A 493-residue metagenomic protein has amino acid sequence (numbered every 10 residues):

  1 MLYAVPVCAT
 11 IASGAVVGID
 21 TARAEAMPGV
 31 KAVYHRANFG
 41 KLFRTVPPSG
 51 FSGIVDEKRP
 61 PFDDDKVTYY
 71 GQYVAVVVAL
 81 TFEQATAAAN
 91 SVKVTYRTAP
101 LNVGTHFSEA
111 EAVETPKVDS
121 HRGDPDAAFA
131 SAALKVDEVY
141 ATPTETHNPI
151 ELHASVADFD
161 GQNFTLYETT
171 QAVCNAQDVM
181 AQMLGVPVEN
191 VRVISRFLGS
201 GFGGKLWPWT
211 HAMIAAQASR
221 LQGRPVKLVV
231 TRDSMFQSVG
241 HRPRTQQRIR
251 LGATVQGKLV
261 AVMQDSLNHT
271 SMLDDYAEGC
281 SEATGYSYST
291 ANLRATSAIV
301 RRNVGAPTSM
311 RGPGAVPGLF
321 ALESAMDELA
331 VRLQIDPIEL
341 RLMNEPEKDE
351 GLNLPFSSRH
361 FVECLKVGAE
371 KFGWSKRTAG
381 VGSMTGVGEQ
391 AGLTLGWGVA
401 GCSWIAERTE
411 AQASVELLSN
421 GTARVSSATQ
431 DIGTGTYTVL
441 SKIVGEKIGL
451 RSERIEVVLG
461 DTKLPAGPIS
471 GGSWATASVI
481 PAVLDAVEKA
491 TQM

Functional and structural regions predicted by a protein language model:
M1-P116, E138, H211: Flexible, low-hydrophobicity surface segments
A4, N90-V103, Q171, D178 (+4 more regions): Extended active-site and interfacial segments that coordinate phosphate-rich ligands in large catalytic machineries
Y34-Q72, N175, V193-I214, D233-R248 (+5 more regions): Short, surface-exposed loop/turn segments at secondary-structure boundaries that line and modulate
R36, N190-R196, G223-D233, V260-D265 (+5 more regions): Beta-strand segments within the central parallel beta-sheet cores of soluble alpha/beta enzyme folds
P48-G53, E57, V118-S155, G161 (+2 more regions): Glycine-rich loop/linker segments at domain edges
Y73, L80-T81, G223-M272, L484-M493: Phosphate/diphosphate-binding loops
A75-A79, A85-A89, M213-P225, P317-A321 (+5 more regions): Stable alpha-helical structural segments in soluble proteins, enriched in small hydrophobic residues
F107-L184, E345-T422, K442: Helix-loop-helix junctions that connect adjacent transmembrane helices in secondary transporters/permeases, recognized
